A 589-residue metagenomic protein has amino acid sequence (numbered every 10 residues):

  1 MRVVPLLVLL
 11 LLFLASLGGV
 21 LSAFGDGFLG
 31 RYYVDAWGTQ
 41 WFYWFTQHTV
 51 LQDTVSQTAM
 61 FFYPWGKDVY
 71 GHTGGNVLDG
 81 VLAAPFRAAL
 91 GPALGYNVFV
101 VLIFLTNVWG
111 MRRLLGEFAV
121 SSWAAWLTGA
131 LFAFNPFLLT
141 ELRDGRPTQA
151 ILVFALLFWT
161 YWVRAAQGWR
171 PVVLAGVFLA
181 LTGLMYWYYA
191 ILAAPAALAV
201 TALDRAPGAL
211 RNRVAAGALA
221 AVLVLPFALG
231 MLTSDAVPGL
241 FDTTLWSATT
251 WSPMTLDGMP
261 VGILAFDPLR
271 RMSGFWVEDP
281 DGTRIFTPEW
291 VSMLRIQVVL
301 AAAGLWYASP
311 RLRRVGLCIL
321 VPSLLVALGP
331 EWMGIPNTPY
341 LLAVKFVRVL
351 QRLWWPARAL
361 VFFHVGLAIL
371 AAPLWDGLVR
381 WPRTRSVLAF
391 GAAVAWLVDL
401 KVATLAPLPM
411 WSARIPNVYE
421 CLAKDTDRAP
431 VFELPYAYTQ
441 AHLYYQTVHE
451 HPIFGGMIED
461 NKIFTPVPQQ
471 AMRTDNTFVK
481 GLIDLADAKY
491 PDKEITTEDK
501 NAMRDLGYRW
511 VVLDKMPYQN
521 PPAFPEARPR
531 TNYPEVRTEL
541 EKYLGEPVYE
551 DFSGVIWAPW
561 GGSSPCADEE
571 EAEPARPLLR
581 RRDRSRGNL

Functional and structural regions predicted by a protein language model:
M1-S22, A215-L219, W306-G316, V387-A389 (+1 more regions): Start-transfer (signal-anchor) and selected internal transmembrane alpha helices of multi-pass inner/ER membrane
L9, F99-F118, W123-D204, G217-A220 (+3 more regions): Membrane-embedded helix bundles of polyisoprenyl
V20-F118, W123-L156, P280-G282: Active-site lumenal/periplasmic loops and adjacent helix-entry segments of GT-C-fold, multi-pass membrane
L29-Y32, L138-Q149, T249, I285 (+3 more regions): Membrane-helix boundary/interfacial segments in multi-pass membrane proteins
Y33-T49, L225-L305, R348, P356: Periplasmic/ER-lumenal interhelical loops and adjacent helix-loop junctions in multi-pass membrane proteins
L198, V214-V222, I369-K401: Signature aromatic-anchored transmembrane alpha helix within multi-pass, membrane-resident enzymes that catalyze glycan
A202, L219-V222, M293-V326, L374-G377: Hydrophobic, aromatic-rich transmembrane alpha-helices and their immediate juxtamembrane boundary segments
T243-S252, T287, V394-L589: Extracytoplasmic
